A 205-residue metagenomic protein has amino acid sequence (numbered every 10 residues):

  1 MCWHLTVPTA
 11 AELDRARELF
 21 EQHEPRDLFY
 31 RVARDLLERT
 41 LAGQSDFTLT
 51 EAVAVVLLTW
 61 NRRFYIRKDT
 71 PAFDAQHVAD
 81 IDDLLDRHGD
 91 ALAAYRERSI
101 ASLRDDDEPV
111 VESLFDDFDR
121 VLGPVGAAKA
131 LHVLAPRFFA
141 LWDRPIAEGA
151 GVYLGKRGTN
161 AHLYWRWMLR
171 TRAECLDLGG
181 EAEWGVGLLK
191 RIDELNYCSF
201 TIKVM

Functional and structural regions predicted by a protein language model:
M1-F118, P136-M205: An N-terminal alpha-helical hairpin/helix-loop-helix interaction module that forms a charged, gly/pro-flexible surface
A127-V133: Short hydrophobic alpha-helical segments that form membrane-spanning helices or hydrophobic packing faces of helical
